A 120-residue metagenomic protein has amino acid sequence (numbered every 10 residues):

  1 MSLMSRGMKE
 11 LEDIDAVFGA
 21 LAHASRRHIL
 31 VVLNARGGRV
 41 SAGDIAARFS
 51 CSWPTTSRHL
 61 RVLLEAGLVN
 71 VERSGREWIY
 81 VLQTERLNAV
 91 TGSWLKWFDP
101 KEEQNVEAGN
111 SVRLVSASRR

Functional and structural regions predicted by a protein language model:
M1, L21-A22, W53, L114: Coiled-coil-like amphipathic alpha-helices with heptad-repeat character
M1-D13, V31-A35, T84-R120: Amphipathic alpha-helical dimerization/coiled-coil segments that flank or bridge DNA-binding/regulatory modules
E12-S52, S74-L87: N-terminal helix-turn-helix DNA-binding core of bacterial DNA-binding proteins
L60-R61: Short, hydrophobic-biased segments on the C-terminal half of alpha helices that form "recognition helices"
G67: Glycine-centered, phosphate/nucleic-acid-interacting loop/turn motifs that mediate DNA/RNA or nucleotide
V71: Short beta-strand "wing" residues that participate in macromolecule-binding interfaces
